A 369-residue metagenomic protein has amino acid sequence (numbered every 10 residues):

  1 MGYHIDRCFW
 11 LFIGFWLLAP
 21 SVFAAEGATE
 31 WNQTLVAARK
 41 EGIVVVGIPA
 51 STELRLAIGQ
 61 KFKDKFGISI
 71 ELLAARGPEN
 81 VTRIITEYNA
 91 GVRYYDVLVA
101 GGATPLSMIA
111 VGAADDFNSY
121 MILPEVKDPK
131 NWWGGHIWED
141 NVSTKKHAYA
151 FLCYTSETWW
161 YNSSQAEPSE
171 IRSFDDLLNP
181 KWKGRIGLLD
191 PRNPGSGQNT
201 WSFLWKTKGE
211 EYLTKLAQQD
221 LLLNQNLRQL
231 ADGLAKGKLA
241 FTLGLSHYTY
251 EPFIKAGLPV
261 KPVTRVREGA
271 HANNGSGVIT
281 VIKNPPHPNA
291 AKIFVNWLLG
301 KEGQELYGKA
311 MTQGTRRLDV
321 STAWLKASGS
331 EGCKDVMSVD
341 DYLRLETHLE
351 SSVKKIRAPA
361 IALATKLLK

Functional and structural regions predicted by a protein language model:
A24-L106: Early extracytoplasmic/lumenal segment of secretory-pathway proteins
G27, V336-K369: Conserved C-terminal helix/tail region of periplasmic/extracytoplasmic solute-binding proteins
E41-G47, D175-G195, L204: Short loop->beta-strand "edge-of-pocket" segments that line small-molecule binding or catalytic clefts across diverse
N89-A100, V111-T158: A structural signal for short loop-to-beta-strand junctions that line the ligand-binding cleft of periplasmic/secreted
P105-L106, R185-R265: Ligand-binding pocket segment of bilobal, Venus flytrap-like solute-binding proteins
M108-F117, S143-H147, K208, P252-V266 (+2 more regions): Ligand-binding "clamshell"
D115-K127, Y149-A150, D175, I254-N273 (+1 more regions): Short beta-strand->loop
G277-R344: Mature extracytoplasmic/periplasmic domains
